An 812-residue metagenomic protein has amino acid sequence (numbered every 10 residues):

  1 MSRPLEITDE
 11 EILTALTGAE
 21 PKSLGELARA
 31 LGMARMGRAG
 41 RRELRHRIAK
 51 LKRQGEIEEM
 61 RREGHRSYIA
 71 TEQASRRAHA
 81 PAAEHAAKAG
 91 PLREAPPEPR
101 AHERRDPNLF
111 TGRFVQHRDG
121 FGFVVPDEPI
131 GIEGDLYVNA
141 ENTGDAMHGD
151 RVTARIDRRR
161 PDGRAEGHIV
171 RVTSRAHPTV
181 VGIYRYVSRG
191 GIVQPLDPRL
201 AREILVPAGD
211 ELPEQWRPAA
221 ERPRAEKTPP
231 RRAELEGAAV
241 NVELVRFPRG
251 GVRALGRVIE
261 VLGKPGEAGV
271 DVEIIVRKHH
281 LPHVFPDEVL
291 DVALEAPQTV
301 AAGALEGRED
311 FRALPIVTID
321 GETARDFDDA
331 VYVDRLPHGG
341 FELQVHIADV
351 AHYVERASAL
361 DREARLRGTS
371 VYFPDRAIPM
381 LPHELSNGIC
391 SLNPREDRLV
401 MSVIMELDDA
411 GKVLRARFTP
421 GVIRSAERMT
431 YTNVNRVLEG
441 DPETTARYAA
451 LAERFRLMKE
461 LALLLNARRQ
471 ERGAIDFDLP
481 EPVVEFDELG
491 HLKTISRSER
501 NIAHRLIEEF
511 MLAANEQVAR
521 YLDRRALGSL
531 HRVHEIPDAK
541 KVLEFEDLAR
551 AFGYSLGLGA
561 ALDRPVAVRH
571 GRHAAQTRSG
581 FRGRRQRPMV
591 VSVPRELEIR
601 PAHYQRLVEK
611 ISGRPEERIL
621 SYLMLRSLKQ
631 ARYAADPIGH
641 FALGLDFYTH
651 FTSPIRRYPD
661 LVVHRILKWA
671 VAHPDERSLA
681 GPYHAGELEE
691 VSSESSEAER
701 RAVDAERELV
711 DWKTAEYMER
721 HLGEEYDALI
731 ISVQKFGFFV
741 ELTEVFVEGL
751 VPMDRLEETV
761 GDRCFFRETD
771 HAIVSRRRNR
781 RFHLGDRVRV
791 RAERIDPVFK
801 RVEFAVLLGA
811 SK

Functional and structural regions predicted by a protein language model:
M1-Q344, A351-E396, N433-R436, P442 (+2 more regions): Charge-lined substrate channels and their catalytic hotspots, especially those that engage the 3′ end of RNA
R29, E236, N241, R246-R249 (+6 more regions): Electropositive polyanion-binding surfaces
